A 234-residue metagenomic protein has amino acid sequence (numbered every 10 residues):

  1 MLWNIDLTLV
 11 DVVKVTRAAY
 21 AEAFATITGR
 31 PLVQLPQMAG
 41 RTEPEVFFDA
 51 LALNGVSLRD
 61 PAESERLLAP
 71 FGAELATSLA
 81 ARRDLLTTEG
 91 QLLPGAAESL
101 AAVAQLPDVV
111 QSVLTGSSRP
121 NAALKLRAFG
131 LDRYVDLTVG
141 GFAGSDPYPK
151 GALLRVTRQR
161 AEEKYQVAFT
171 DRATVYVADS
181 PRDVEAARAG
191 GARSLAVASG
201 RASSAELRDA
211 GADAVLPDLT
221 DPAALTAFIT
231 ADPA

Functional and structural regions predicted by a protein language model:
M1-A39, E45-A52: Active-site neighborhood of HAD-like aspartate-dependent phosphohydrolases
M1-W3, N54, A173, A227 (+1 more regions): Non-catalytic pre-domain segments flanking phosphatase-related domains
L2, A81-V113: Short, acidic loop-to-helix structural element flanking the phosphoryl-transfer center in phosphate-processing enzymes
F24, L51, G72-A76, L219: Membrane-embedded alpha-helical bundles of multi-pass transporters/translocases, especially carrier/permease families
E45-D60, T157-R160: Helix-loop "lid/cap" segments that line or gate small-molecule binding pockets
S112, S117-V175, P181-G190: Substrate-recognition "cap/lid" segment bordering the active-site pocket of phosphatases
G141, A214-T220: Short acidic-hydrophobic, aromatic-tinged amphipathic segments that line or gate anion-handling sites
Y176-A214: Acidic, Mg2+-coordinating phosphoryl-transfer loop and its flanking beta/alpha structural elements, shared across
